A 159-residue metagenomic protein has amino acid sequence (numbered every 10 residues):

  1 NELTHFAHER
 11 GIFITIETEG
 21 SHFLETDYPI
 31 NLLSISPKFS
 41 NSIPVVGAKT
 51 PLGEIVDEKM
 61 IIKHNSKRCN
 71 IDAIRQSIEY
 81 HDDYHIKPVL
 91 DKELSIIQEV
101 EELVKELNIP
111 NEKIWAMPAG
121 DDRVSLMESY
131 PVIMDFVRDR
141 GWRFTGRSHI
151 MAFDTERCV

Functional and structural regions predicted by a protein language model:
N1-V159: Conserved AdoMet/S-adenosylmethionine-binding subsite of the radical SAM
